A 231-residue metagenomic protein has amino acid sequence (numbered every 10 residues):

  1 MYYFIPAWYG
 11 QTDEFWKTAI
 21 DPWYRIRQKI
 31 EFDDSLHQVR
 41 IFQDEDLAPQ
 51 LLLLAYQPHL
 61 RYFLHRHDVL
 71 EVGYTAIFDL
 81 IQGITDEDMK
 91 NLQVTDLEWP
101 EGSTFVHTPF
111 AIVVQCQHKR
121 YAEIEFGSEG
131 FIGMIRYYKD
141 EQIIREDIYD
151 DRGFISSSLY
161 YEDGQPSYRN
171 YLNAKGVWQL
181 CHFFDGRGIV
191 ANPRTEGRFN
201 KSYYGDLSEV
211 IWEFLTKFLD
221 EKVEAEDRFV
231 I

Functional and structural regions predicted by a protein language model:
Y2-T85, M89-Q93, N173-I231: Long terminal segments
T95-G205: Repetitive, compositionally biased segments used for assembly/scaffolding
